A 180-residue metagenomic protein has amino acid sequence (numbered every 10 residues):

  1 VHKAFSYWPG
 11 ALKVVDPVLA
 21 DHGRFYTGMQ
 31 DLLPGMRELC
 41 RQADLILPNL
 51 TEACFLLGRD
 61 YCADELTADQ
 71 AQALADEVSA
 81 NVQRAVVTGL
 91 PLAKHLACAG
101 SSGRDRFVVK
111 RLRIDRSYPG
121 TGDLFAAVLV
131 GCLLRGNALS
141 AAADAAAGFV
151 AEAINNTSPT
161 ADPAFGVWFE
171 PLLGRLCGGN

Functional and structural regions predicted by a protein language model:
V1-G10, L96-C98: Short Gly/Thr/Asp-enriched flexible loops that form oxyanion-binding sites at enzyme active sites
S6-W8, D105-R106, A141: Nucleotide and nucleotide-moiety/phosphate-recognizing core
Y7-K13, A80-Q83: A short helix->loop->beta-strand "cap" motif at the edges of active sites that frequently abuts
P17-Y26: Rossmann-like NAD(P)(H) cofactor-binding subdomain of soluble oxidoreductases
F25-F107: Conserved phosphate/ATP/ADP-binding segment of small-molecule kinases
R106-P119: Short pre-catalytic strand/loop immediately N-terminal to key active-site residues, enriched for Gly-Thr
R116-L139, A143: Short, small-residue alpha-helix embedded
S140-N180: Charged C-terminal helix
